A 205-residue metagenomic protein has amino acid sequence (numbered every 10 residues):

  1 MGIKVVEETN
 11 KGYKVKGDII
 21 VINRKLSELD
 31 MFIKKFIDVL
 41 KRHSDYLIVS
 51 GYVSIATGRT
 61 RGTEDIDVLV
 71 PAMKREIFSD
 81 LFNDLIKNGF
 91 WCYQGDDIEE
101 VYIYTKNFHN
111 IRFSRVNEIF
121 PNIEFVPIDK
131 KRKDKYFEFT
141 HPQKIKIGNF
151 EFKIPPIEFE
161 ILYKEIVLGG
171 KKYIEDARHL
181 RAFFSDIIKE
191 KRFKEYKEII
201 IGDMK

Functional and structural regions predicted by a protein language model:
M1-K205: Compositionally biased terminal segments of proteins
